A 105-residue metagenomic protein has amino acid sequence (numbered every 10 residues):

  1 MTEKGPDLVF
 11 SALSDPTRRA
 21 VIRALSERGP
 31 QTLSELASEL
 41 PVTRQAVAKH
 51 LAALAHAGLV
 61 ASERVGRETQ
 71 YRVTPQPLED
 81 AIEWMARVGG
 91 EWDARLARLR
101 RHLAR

Functional and structural regions predicted by a protein language model:
T2-T43, V65-E83: N-terminal helix-turn-helix DNA-binding core of bacterial DNA-binding proteins
S38, A55-H56: Alpha-helical residues within the helix-turn-helix
L51-A52: Short, hydrophobic-biased segments on the C-terminal half of alpha helices that form "recognition helices"
T74-H102: C-terminal structural segments of small proteins and small subunits
